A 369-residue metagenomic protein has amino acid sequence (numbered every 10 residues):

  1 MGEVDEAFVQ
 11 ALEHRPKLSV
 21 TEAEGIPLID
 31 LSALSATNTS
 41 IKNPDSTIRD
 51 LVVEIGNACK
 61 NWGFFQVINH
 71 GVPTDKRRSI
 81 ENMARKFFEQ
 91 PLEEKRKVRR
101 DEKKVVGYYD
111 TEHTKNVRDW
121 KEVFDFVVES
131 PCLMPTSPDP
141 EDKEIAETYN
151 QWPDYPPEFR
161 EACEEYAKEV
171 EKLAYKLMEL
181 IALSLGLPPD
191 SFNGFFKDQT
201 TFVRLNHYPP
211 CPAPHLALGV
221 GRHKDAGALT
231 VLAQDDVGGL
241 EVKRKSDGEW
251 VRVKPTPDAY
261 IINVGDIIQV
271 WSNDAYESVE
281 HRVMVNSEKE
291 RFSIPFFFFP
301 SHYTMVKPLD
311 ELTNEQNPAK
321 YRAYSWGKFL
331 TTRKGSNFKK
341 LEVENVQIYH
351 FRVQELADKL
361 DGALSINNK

Functional and structural regions predicted by a protein language model:
M1-K369: Peripheral, non-catalytic segments flanking oxidoreductase cores
